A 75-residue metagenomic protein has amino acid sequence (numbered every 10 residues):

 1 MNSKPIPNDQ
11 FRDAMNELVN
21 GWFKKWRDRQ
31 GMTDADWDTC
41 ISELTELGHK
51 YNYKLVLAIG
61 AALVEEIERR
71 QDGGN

Functional and structural regions predicted by a protein language model:
M1-T33: N-terminal acidic leader/helix
D34-S42, L57, A61: Short, charged, amphipathic alpha-helical segments
H49-N75: Short, charged early-sequence alpha-helical segments and their helix-coil boundaries
